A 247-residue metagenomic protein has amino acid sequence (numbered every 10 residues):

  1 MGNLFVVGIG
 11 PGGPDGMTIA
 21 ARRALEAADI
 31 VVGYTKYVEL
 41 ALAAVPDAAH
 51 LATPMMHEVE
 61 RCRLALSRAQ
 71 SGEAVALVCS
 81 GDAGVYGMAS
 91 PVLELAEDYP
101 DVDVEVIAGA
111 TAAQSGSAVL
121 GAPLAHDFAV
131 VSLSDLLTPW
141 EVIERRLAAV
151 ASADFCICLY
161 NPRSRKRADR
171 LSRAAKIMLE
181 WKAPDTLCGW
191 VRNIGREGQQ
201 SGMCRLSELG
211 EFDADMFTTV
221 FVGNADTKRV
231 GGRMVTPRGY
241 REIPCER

Functional and structural regions predicted by a protein language model:
M1-V104, A110, S115, G210 (+1 more regions): Class I S-adenosyl-L-methionine
L4-V6, A74-V75, S152-R247: A contiguous loop/helix-start segment that scaffolds small-molecule binding in enzyme catalytic cores
G10-G16, T138-W140, G202-C204: Short gly/ser/thr-rich secondary-structure transition/capping motifs
A44, M88-A89, G116-A118, E141-I143 (+2 more regions): Short, well-ordered secondary-structure micro-motifs
H50, V104, F128-V130, C188: Generic structural signal for residues in well-ordered beta-strands
A96-D103, P123, E180-A183: Short helix-capping segments at alpha-helix termini
V106-S117, V130, S134-E144, T236-I243: Conserved beta-alpha
L120, H126, V130-A153, K166-I177: Anionic-ligand binding region
